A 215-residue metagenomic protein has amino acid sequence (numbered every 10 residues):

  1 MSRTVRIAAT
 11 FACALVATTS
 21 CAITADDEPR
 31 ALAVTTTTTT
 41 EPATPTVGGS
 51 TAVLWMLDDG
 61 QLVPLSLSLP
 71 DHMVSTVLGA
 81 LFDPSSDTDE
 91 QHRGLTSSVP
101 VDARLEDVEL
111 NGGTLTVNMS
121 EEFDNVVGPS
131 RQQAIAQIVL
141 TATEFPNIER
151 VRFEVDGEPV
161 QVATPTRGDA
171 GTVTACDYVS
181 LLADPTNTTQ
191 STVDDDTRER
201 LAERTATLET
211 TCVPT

Functional and structural regions predicted by a protein language model:
M1-T215: Bimodal "functional hotspot" detector
